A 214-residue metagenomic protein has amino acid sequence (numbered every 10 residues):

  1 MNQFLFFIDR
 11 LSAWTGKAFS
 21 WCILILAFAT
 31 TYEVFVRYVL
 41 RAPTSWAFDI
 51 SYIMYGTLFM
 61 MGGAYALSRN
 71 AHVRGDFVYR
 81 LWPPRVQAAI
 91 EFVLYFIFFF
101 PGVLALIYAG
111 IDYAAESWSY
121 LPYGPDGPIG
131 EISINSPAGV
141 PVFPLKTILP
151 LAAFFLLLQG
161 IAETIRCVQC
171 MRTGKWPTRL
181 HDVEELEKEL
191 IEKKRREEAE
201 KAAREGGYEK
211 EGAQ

Functional and structural regions predicted by a protein language model:
M1-Q214: Alpha-helical transmembrane segments and membrane-interface helix-loop junctions in multi-pass membrane proteins
